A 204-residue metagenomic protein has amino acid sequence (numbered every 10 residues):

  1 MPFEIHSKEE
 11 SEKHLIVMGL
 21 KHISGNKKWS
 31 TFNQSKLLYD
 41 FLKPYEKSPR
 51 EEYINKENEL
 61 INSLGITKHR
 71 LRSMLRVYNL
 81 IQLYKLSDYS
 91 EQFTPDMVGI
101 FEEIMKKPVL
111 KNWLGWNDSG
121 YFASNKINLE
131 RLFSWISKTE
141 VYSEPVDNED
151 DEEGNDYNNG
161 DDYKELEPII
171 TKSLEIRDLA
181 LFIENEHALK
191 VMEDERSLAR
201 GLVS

Functional and structural regions predicted by a protein language model:
M1-V77: Amphipathic, charge-rich alpha-helical segments that serve as recognition/docking helices
N58-S63, H69, S73, L80-S204: Accessory, typically intrinsically disordered or conformationally flexible segments
